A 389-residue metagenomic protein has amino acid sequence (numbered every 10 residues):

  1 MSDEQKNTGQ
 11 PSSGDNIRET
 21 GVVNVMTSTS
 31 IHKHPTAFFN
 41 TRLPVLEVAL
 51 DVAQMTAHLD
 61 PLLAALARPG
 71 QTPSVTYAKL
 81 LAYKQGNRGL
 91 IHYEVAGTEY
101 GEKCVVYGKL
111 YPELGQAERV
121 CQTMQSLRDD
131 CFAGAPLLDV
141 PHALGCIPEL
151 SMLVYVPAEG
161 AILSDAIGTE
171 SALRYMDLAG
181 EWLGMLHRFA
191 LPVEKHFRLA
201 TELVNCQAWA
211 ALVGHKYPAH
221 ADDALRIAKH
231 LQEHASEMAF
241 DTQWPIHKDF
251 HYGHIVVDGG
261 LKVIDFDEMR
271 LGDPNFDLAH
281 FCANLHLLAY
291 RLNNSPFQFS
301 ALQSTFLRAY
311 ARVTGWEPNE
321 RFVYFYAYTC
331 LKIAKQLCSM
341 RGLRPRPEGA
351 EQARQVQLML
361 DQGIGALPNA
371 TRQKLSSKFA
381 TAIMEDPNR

Functional and structural regions predicted by a protein language model:
G9, G14-T76: Juxta-kinase regulatory segment immediately upstream of eukaryotic protein kinase catalytic domains
A53-S74, K79, C131-F132, L191-K248 (+2 more regions): An alpha-helical support segment within catalytic cores of ATP-dependent transferases
K79-C104, S151, Q232-L278: Active-site acidic catalytic loop and adjacent metal/ATP-binding pocket of ATP-dependent phosphoryl transfer enzymes
K79-E202, A239-F240: ATP-binding pocket architecture of kinase catalytic cores
Y111, E170, R174, F240-T242 (+3 more regions): Short, contiguous acidic/charged loop-to-helix segments that flank catalytic cores in large enzymes
E149-A172, M185-P192, C206-Y217, L287-L288 (+1 more regions): A glycine-centered beta->alpha junction motif in the catalytic cores of kinase/phosphotransferase enzymes
F276-T314, Y328-R346: Active-site activation/catalytic loop segments of kinase-like enzymes and analogous catalytic loops in related
L358-R389: Membrane-interface aromatic/basic loop that binds lipid-linked glycans or pyrophosphate carriers, typified by
